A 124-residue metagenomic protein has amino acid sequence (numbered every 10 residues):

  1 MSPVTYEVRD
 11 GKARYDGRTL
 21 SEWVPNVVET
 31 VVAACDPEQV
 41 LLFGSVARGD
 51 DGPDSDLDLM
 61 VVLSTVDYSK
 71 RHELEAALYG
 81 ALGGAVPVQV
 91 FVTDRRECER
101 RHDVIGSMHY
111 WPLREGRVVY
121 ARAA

Functional and structural regions predicted by a protein language model:
M1-Q39, R48-P53, L63-A124: Catalytic core of pol beta-like nucleotidyltransferases
S45: Conserved H-loop
D58-V61: Short beta-strand->loop micro-motif that forms the acidic, two-metal-ion catalytic signature in nucleotide-processing
